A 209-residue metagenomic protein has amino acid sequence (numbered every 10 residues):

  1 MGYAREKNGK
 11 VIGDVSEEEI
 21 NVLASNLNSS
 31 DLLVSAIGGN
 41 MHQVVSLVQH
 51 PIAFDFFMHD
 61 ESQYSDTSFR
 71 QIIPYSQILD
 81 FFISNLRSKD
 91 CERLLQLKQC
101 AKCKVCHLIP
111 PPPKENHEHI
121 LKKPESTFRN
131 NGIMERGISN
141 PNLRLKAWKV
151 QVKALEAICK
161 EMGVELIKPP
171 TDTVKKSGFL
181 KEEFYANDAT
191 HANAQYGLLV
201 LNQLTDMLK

Functional and structural regions predicted by a protein language model:
M1-V15: A short beta-strand-loop structural module common to alpha/beta enzyme folds
G13-L86: A basic- and aromatic-enriched beta-loop-alpha substructure that forms the phosphate/nucleotide- and DNA/RNA-contacting
S16-L33, K89-V105, E156-A157: Short amphipathic alpha-helices and their capping/turn segments at secondary-structure boundaries
M41-S46, P113-L121, V174-G178: Short catalytic/ligand-binding loop motif for oxyanion handling, primarily in non-cytosolic enzymes, centered on
N85-E92, D172-K176, L180-E182, G197: Catalytic phosphate/metal-binding cores of nucleic-acid and nucleotide-processing enzymes, i.e., regions that mediate
I109-P111, E161-E182: Acidic carboxylate-rich catalytic motifs and surrounding loops in phosphoryl-/glycosyl-chemistry enzymes
H117-K168: Substrate-gating cap/lid alpha-helix
E183-K209: Histidine-centered active-site loop/cap adjacent to the catalytic His in serine esterases/O-acetyl transfer systems
